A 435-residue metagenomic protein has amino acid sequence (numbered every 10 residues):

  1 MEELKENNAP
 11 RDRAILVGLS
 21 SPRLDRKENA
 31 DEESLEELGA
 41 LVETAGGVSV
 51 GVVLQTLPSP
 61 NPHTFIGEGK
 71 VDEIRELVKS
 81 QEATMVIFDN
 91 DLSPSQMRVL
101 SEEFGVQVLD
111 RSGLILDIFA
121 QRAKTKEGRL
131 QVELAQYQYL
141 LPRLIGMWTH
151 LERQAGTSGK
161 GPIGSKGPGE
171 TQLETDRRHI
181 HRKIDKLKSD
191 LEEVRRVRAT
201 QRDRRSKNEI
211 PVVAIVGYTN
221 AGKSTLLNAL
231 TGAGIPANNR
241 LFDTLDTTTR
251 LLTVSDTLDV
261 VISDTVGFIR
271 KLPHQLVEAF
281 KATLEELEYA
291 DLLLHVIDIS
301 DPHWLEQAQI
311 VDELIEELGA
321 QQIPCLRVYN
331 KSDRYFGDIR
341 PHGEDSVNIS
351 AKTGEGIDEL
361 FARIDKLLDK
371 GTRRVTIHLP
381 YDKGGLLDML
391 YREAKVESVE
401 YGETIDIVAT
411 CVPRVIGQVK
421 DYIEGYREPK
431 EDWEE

Functional and structural regions predicted by a protein language model:
M1-D117, R427-P429, E434-E435: N-terminal accessory targeting/assembly segments
M1-L16, R26-K27, G39, G146-A221 (+3 more regions): C-terminal-of-GTPase-core extension/linker across diverse P-loop GTPases
E2-E3, R196-R198, R205-P211, A229-V261 (+3 more regions): Switch I (effector-binding) loop of TRAFAC-class P-loop GTPase G-domains
L16-S20, V52-Q55, I87-D89, H295-D298 (+3 more regions): Conserved beta-strand segments of the P-loop GTPase G domain that flank and frequently precede/overlap
R23-A30, P60-T64, R122-E127, Q172 (+4 more regions): Flexible beta-alpha connector loops of hexameric P-loop NTPases
A30-E43, V71, R75-S80, N90-V106 (+2 more regions): Conserved C-terminal guanine-recognition region of P-loop GTPase G domains, centered on the G4
G113-A135: Short alpha-helix plus adjacent loop in nuclease-associated cores
